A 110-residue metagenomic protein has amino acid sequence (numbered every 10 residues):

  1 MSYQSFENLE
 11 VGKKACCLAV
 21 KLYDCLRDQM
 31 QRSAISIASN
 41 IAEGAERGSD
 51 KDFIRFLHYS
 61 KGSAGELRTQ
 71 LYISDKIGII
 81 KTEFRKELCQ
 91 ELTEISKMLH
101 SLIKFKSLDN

Functional and structural regions predicted by a protein language model:
M1-N110: Amphipathic alpha-helical assembly/interaction segments
